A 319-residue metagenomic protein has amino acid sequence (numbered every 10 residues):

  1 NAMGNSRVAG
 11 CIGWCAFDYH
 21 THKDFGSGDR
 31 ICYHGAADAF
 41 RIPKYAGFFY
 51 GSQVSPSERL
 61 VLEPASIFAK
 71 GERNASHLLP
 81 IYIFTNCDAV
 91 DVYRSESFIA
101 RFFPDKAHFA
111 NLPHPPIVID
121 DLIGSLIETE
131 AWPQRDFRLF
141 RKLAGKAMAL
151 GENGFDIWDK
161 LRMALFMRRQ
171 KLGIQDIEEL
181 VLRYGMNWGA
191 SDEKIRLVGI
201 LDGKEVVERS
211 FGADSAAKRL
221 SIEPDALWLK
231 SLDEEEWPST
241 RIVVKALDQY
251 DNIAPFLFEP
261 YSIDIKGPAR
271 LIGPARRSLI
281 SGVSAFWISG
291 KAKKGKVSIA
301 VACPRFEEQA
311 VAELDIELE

Functional and structural regions predicted by a protein language model:
N1-Q175, E179, L201: Extended substrate-binding grooves/exosites of carbohydrate-active enzymes
H34, S97-R101, F256-P268, P274 (+1 more regions): Short, well-ordered beta-strand segments
I81-T85, K230-L232, W237-P255, Y261 (+1 more regions): Beta-strand-rich structural segments
A89-Y93, P260-D264, A300: Beta-strand signatures of extracellular beta-sandwich domains
R101, K204-S215, E307-E319: Edge beta-strands of extracellular beta-sandwich domains
A107-D121, E223, W228-L229, K266-S281: Low-complexity "stalk/linker" and mucin-like segments enriched in Ser/Thr/Pro/Ala/Gly
E128-R138, G189-G203, K294-P304: Short, aromatic- and glycine-rich surface loops/edge beta-strands on solvent-exposed regions
Y184-M186, A285-K293: Extracellular/luminal low-complexity segments enriched in Ser/Thr/Pro
